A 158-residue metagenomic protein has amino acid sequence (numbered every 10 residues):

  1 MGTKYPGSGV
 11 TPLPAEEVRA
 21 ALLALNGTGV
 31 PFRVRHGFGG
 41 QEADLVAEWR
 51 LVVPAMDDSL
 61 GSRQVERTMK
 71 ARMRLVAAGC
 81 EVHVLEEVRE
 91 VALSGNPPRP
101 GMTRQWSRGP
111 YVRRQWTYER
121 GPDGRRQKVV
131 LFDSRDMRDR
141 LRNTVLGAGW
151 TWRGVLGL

Functional and structural regions predicted by a protein language model:
M1-L158: A composition-biased, non-transmembrane "mature-region" signal
